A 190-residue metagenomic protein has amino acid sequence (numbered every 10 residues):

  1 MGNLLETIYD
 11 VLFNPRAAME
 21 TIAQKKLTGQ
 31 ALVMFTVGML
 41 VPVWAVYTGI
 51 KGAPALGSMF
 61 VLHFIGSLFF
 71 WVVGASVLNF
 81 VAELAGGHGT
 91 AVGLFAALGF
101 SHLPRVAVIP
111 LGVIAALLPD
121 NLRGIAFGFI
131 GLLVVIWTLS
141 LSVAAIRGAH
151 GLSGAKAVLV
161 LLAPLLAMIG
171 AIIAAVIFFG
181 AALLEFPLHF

Functional and structural regions predicted by a protein language model:
M1-V92: Selected alpha-helical membrane-embedding segments in polytopic membrane proteins
A17-E20, A163, A181: A hydrophobic alpha-helical transmembrane-helix feature that marks the membrane cores and membrane-interface segments
K25, A155-K156, I172: Short glycine/proline-enriched turn or capping motifs at secondary-structure junctions
K26, V33-M34, F95, G99 (+4 more regions): Residue-level signal for alpha-helical context at structural boundaries
Q30-W44, F100-V108, M168-I172: Alpha-helical transmembrane segments of multi-pass integral membrane proteins
P42-G49, I109-A116, I172, V176: Structural signal for membrane-spanning alpha-helices in multi-pass inner-membrane proteins, emphasizing helix cores
L56-V81, A91-M168: Selective recognition of hydrophobic, aromatic-rich stretches within alpha-helical transmembrane segments of polytopic
A171-F190: Juxtamembrane boundary at the C-terminal end of a transmembrane helix
